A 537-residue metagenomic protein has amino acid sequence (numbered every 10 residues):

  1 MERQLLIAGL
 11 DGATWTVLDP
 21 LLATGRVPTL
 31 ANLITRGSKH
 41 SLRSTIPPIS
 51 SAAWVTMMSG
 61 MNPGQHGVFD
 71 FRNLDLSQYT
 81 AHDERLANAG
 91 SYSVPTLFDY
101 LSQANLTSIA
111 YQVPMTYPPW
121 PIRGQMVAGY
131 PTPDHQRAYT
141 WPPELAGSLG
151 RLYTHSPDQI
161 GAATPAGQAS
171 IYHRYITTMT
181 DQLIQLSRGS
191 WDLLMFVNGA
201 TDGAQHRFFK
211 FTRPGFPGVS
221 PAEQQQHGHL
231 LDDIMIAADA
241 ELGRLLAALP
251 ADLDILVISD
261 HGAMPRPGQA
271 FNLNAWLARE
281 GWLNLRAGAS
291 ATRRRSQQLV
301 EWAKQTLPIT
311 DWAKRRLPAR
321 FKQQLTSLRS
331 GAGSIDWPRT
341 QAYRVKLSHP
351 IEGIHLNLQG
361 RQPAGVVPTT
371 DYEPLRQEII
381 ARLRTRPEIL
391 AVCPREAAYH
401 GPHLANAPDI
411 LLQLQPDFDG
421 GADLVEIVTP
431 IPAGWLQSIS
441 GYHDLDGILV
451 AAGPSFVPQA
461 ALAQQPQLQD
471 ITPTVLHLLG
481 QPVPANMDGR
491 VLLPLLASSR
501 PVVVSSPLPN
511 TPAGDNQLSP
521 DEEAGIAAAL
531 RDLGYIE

Functional and structural regions predicted by a protein language model:
E2-D19, L33, M57, L101 (+8 more regions): Beta-strand elements within well-structured catalytic alpha/beta cores of enzymes that handle phosphate/sulfate esters
T16-G189, G199-H206, P308-R316, K322 (+3 more regions): Active-site-proximal alpha/beta segments of enzymes that process anionic O-linked groups
D19, F71-G90, V94-A104, Y111 (+7 more regions): Secreted, luminal/periplasmic, and some membrane-associated catalytic domains that remodel anionic oxygen-ester
P28, A52, Y92-D99, R174-T178 (+7 more regions): A structural signal for well-ordered alpha-helical segments within the folded catalytic domains of diverse enzymes
G167-L194, A204, K210-V257, N284 (+1 more regions): A long, amphipathic alpha-helix that forms part of the scaffold/cap immediately adjacent to metal-dependent active
P374-A381, T385-A407, A463-P466, D470 (+1 more regions): Polar, surface-exposed loop/tail segments that function as active-site lids or cofactor/substrate-recognition elements
D417-T472, H477-L478: Low-complexity, glycine/alanine/valine/leucine- and proline-rich hydrophobic stretches
Q517-E537: Short acidic, low-complexity intrinsically disordered linear motifs used for protein-protein interactions
